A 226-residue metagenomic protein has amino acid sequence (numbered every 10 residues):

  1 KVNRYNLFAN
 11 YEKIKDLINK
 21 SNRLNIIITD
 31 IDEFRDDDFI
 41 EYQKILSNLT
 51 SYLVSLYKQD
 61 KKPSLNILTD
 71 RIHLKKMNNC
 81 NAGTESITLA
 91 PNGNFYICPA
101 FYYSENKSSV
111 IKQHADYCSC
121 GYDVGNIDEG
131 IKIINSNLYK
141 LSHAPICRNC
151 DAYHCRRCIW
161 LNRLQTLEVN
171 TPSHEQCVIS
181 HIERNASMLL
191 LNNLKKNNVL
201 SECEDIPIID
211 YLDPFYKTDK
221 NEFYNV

Functional and structural regions predicted by a protein language model:
K1-D70: Conserved C-terminal portion of the radical SAM core fold that forms the substrate/S-adenosylmethionine-binding
K44-I72, A100-R157: C-terminal accessory region of radical SAM enzymes
I72-N79: Short catalytic-site patches enriched in acidic/histidine residues that coordinate or position cofactors/metals
C80-T84: Short, small/polar residue-rich loop motifs at catalytic or cofactor-binding pockets
A90: Short, acidic, Ser/Thr-enriched surface-loop or helix-capping motifs
N94-Y96: Hydrophobic "anchor" residues
S142-V226: Radical SAM enzyme core and accessory elements
